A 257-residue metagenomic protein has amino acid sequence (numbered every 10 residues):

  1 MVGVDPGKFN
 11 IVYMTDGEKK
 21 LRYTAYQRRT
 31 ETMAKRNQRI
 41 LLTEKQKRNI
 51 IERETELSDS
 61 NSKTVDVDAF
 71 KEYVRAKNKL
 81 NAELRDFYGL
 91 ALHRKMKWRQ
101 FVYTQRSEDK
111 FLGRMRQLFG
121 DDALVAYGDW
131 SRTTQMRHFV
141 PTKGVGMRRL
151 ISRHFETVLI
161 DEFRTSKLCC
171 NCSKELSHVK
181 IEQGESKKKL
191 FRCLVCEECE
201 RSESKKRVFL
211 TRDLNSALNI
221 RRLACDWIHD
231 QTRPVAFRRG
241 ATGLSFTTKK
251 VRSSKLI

Functional and structural regions predicted by a protein language model:
M1-I257: Positively charged, helix-rich recognition surfaces that bind polyanionic ligands
